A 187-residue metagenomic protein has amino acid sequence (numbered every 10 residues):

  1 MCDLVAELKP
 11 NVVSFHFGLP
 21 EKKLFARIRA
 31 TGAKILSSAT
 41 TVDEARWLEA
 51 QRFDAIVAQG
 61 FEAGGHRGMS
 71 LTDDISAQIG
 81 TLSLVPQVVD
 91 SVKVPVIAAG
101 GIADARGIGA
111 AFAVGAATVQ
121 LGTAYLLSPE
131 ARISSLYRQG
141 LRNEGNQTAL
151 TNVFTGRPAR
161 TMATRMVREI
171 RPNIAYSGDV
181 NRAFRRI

Functional and structural regions predicted by a protein language model:
M1-S91: Active-site entrance/lid segments in N-terminal catalytic domains of soluble metabolic enzymes
H66-I97, I102-I187: Conserved active-site-proximal phosphate/metal-binding subdomains
